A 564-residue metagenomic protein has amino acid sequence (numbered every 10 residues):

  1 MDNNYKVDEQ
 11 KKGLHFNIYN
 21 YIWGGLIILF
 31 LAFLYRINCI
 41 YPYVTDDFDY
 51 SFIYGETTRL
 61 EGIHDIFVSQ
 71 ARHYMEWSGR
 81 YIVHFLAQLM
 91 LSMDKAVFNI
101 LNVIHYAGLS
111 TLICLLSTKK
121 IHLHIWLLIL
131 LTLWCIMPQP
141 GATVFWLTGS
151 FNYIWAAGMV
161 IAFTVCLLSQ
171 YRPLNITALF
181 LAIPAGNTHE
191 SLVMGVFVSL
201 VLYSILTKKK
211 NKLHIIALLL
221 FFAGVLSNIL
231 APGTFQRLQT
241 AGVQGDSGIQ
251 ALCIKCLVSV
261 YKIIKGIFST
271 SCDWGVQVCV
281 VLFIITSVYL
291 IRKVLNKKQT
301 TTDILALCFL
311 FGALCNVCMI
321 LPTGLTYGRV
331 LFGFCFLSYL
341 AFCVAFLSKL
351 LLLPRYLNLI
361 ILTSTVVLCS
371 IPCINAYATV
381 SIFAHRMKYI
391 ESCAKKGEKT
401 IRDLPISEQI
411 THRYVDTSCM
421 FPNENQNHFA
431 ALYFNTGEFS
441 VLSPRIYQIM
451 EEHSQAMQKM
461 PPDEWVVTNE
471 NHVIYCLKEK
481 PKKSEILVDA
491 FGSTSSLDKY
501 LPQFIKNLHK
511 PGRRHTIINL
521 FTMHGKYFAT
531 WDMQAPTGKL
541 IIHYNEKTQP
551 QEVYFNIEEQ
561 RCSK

Functional and structural regions predicted by a protein language model:
N3-V7, Y19-W77, Y81, L91-T111 (+2 more regions): Intrinsically disordered, polar/acidic, low-complexity terminal segments
E9-I18, L167-T177, S204-I215, I291-T302 (+1 more regions): Membrane-interface junctions at the ends of membrane-embedded or membrane-associated helices
N20-F33, W126-L131, F180, A217-F222: Alpha-helical transmembrane segments
W23, N99, L174-A178, L213 (+1 more regions): Residue-level signature of transmembrane alpha-helical entry/exit and packing/kink sites in multi-pass membrane
Y35-A96, I100, L147, A182-L310 (+2 more regions): Transmembrane catalytic cores of multi-pass membrane glycosyltransferases and polysaccharide-assembly enzymes
R80, I125-L168, H189, V276-C279 (+1 more regions): Membrane-interface micro-motifs in multi-pass membrane enzymes
Y106-S117, M159-L168, F197-I205, F283-I291 (+2 more regions): Transmembrane alpha-helical segments
T326-T379, H385: C-terminal structural cap/anchor segments
